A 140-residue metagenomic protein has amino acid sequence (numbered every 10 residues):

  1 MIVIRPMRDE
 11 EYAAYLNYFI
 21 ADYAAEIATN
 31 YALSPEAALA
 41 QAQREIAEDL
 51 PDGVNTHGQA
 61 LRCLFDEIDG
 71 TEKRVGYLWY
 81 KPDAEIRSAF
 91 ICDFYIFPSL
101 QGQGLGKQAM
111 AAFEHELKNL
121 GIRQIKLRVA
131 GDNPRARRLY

Functional and structural regions predicted by a protein language model:
I2, P6-S99, M110-A112, E116 (+1 more regions): Acetyl-CoA-dependent GNAT
I91, I125-V129: Conserved hydrophobic beta-strand within the GNAT/NAT acetyltransferase core sheet that lines the active-site cleft
F97-S99, Q103, G131-D132: Active-site acidic-Proline motif in GNAT/NAT acetyltransferases
G104, G121: Short glycine-rich hinge loops at helix-strand junctions in the catalytic core of two-component histidine kinases
K107, G131-Y140: Conserved active-site alpha-helix within GNAT-family acetyltransferase domains
K107-M110, K126: Short amphipathic alpha-helical surface patches that serve as generic macromolecular interface elements
E116, I122, R137-Y140: Proteins with a high burden of low-complexity, intrinsically disordered sequence enriched in S/T/G/P/A and R, requiring
